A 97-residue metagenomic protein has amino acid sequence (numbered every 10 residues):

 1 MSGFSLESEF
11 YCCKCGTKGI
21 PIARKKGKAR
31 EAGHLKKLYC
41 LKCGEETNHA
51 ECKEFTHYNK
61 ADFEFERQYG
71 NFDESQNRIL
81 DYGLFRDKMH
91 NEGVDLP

Functional and structural regions predicted by a protein language model:
M1-E9, G27-A29, A50-P97: Short, intrinsically disordered terminal segments enriched in charged and Pro/Gly residues
S5-S8, G33-K36, E45: Residue-level signal for mature regions of secreted extracellular proteins and peptides
E9, I20-I22: Short, low-complexity N-terminal segments with a bias toward positive charge
C12-C15, C40-C43: Short cysteine-rich clusters marking metal-coordination/redox-active sites
T17-G19, T47: Cys/His-rich microdomains that often coordinate metals
K25-K37: Short linker/helix segments within small regulatory modules
K36-L38, E64-F65: Short low-complexity, flexible loop/linker segments enriched in glycine and/or proline with clustered acidic
K42-T47, C52: Intrinsically disordered, low-complexity glycine/proline-rich and charged
